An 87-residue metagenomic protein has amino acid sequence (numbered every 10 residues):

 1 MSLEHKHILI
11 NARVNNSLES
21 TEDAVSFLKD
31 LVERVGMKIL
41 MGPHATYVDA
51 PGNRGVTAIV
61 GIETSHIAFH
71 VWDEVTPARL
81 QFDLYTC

Functional and structural regions predicted by a protein language model:
M1-C87: Polybasic/polar functional segments that serve as interface/processing modules
